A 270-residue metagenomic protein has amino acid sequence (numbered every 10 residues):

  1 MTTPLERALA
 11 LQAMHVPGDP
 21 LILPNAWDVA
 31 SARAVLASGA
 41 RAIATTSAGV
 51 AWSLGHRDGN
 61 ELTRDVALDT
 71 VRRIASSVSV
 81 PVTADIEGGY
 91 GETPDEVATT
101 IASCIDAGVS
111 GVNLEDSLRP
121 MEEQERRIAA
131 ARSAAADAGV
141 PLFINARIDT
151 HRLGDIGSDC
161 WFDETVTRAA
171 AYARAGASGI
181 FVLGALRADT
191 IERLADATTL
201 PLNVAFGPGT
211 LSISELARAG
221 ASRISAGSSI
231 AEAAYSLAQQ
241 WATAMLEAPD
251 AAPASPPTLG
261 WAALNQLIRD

Functional and structural regions predicted by a protein language model:
T2, S228-D270: Extended, intrinsically disordered, low-complexity segments
T2-A84, G88-A226, A233-T243: Alpha/beta enzyme core
